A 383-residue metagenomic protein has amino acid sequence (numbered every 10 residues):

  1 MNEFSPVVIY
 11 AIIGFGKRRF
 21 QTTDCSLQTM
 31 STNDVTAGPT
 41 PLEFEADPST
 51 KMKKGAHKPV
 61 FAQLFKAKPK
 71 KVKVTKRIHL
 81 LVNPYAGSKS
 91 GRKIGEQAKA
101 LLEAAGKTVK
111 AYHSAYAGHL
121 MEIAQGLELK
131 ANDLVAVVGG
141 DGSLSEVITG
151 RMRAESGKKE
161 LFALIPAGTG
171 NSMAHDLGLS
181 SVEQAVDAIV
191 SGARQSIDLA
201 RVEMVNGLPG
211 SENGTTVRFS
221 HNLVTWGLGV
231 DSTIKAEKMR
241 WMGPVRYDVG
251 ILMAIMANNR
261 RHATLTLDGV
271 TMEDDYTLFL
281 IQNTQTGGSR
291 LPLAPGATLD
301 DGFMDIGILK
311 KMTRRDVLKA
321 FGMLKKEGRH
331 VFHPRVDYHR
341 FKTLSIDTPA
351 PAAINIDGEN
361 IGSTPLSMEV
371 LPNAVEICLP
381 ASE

Functional and structural regions predicted by a protein language model:
N2-F20, C25-V135, S145, T149: ATP/NTP phosphate-donor binding region
L64-F65, L267, T298, I308-E383: ATP/nucleoside-binding phosphotransfer catalytic cores, i.e., glycine-rich phosphate-binding loops
K71, M239-R260, T313-P334: Alpha-helical membrane-targeting segments
P84, V138-G140, A167: Glycine-rich beta-strand-to-loop/alpha-helix junction loops that act as flexible
A104-A105, S114, M152-T277: Catalytic core of DAGKc-family lipid kinases
T225, L280-L293, N360: Glycine-rich phosphate/pyrophosphate-binding beta-alpha loops
W241-R246, P295-R315: Gly/Ser/Thr-rich active-site loops/lids in small-molecule metabolic enzymes that frequently grip phosphoryl groups
